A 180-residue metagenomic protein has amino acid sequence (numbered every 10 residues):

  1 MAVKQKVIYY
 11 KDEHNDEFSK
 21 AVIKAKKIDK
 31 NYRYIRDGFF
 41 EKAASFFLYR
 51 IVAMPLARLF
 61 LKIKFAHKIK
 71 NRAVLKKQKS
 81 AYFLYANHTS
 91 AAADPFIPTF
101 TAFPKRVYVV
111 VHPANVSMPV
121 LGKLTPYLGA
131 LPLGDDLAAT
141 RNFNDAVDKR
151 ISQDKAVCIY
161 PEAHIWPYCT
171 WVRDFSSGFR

Functional and structural regions predicted by a protein language model:
M1-Y85, A93-I97, G122, Y127: Membrane-anchoring hydrophobic helices of lipid-metabolizing enzymes
Y9, A66-R180: Soluble catalytic domains of membrane acyltransferases
